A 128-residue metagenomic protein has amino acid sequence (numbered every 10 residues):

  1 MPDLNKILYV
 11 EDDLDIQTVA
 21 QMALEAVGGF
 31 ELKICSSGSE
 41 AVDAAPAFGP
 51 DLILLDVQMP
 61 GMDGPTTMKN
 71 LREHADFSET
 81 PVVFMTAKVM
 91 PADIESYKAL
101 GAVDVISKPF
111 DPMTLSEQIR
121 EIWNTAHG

Functional and structural regions predicted by a protein language model:
E11: Conserved acidic carboxylate
L14-K33: Two-component/phosphorelay signaling modules centered on CheY-like receiver
I34-L52, K69: Acidic, metal-coordinating helix/loop segments flanking the phosphotransfer/catalytic sites of two-component signaling
D56, T86: Active-site residues of response regulator receiver
M59: Receiver (REC) domain active-site loop signature in two-component systems and cognate sites in sensor histidine kinases
V103: Short, glycine/charged-rich "phosphate-handling" switch motifs in NTP-dependent and phosphotransfer domains
F110-I119: C-terminal output helix
